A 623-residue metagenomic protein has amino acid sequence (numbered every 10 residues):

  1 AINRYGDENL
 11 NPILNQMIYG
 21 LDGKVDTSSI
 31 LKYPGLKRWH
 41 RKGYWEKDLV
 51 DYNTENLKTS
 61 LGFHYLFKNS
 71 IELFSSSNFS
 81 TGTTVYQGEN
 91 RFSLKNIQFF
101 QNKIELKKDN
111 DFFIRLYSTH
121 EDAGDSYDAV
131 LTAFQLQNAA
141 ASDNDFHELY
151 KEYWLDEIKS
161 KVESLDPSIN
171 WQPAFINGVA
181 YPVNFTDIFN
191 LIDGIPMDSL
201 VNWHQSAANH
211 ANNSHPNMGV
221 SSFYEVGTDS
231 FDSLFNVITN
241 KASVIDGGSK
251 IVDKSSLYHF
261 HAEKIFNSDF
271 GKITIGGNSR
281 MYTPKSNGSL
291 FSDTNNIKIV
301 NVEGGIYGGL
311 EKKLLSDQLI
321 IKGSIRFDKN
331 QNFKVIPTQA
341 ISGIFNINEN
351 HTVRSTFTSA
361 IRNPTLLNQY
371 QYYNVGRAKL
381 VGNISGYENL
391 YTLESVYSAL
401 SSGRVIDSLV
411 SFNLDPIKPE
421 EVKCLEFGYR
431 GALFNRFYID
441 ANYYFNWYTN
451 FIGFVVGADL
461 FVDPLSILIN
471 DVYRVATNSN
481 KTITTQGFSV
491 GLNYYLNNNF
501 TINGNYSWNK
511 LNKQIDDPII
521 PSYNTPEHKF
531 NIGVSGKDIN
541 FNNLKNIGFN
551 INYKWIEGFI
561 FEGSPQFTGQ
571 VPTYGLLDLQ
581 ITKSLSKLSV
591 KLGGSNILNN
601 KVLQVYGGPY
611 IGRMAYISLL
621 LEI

Functional and structural regions predicted by a protein language model:
A1-T81, N102: Transmembrane beta-barrel wall of Gram-negative outer-membrane proteins
T54, Q98-N102, K107, T119-E121 (+3 more regions): Conserved C-terminal beta-signal and adjacent last beta-strands/turns of outer-membrane beta-barrel proteins
N56-F100, K272-N287, I297-I344, L492-W508 (+1 more regions): Surface-exposed extracellular loop regions of Gram-negative outer-membrane beta-barrel proteins
S70-L73, N110-L116, F270-I273, D317-I321 (+6 more regions): Repeated loop/turn-to-beta-strand initiation elements of outer-membrane beta-barrel proteins
S77-T83, K108-N110, S118-D122, S268 (+11 more regions): Transmembrane beta-strands of outer-membrane beta-barrel pores
N102-F291, N296-F333, D440: Face-selective signature of the C-terminal outer-membrane beta-barrel domain
K313-L315, D440-F561, L620: Gram-negative outer-membrane beta-barrel transporters
R354, S385-V472: Membrane-embedded beta-barrel scaffold of Gram-negative outer-membrane proteins
